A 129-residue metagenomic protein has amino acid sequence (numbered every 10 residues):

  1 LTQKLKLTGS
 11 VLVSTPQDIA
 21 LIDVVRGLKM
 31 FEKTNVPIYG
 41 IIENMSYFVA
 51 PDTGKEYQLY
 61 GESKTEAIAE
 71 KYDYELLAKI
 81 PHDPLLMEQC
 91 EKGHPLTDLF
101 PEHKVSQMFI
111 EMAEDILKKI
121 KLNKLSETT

Functional and structural regions predicted by a protein language model:
L1-Q89: Conserved catalytic-core segment of NTP-binding enzymes
V25, Y39, P101, K124-E127: Residue-level detector of alpha-helical recognition elements and their boundaries
M45-S46, S126-T129: Glycine/charge-rich, flexible interdomain linkers and switch-proximal surface loops that mediate coupling
K92-V105: C-terminal boundary of histidine-terminating zinc-finger modules
E102-E114: Short, amphipathic alpha-helical "lid/cap" segments that border enzyme active or binding sites
A113-L125: Short, hydrophobic alpha-helical segments
